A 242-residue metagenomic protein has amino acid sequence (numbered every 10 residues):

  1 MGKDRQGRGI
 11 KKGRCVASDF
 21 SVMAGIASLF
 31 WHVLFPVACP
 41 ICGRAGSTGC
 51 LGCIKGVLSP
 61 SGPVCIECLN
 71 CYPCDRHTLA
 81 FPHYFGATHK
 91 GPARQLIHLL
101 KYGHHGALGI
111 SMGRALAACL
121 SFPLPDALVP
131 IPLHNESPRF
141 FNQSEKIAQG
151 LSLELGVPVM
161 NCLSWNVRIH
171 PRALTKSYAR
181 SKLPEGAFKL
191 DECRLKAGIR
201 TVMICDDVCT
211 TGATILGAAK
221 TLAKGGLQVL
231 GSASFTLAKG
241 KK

Functional and structural regions predicted by a protein language model:
M1-K242: Glycine-rich phosphate/pyrophosphate-handling loop used in enzymes and phosphotransfer proteins
